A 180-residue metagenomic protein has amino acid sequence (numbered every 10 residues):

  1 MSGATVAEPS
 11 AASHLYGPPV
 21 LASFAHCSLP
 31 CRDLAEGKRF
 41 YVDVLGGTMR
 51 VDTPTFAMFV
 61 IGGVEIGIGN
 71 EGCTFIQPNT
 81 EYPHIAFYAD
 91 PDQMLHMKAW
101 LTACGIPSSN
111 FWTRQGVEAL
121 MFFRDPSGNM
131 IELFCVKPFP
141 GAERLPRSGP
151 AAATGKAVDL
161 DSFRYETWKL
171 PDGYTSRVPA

Functional and structural regions predicted by a protein language model:
S2-P18, K98, A103-A180: Vicinal oxygen chelate
G3-A4, T48-E81, P91, R124 (+1 more regions): Conserved short beta-strand elements that form part of the metal-binding/catalytic scaffold of enzyme active sites
A22, P54, G116-E118: Loop/turn position at the start of each blade in beta-propeller repeats
S23-R32, V60, F75-W100, A119-R124 (+1 more regions): Vicinal oxygen chelate
D33-T48, A103: Amphipathic alpha-helical segments
K38-R39, F56, K98: Short glycine-/small-residue-rich flexible loop motifs, especially phosphate/cofactor-binding loops
G46-V51, S108-F111: Short secondary-structure junctions
